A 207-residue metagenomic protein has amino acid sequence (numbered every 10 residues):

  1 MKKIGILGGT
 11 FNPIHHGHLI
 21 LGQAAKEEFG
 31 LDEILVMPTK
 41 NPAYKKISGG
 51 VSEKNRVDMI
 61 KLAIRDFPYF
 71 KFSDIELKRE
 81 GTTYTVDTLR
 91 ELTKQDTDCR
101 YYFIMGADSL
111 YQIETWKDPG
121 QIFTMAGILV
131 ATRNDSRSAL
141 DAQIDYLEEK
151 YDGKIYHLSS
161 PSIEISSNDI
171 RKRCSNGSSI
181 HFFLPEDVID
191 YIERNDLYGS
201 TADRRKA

Functional and structural regions predicted by a protein language model:
M1-A207: Nucleotidyltransferase catalytic core that binds NTPs
